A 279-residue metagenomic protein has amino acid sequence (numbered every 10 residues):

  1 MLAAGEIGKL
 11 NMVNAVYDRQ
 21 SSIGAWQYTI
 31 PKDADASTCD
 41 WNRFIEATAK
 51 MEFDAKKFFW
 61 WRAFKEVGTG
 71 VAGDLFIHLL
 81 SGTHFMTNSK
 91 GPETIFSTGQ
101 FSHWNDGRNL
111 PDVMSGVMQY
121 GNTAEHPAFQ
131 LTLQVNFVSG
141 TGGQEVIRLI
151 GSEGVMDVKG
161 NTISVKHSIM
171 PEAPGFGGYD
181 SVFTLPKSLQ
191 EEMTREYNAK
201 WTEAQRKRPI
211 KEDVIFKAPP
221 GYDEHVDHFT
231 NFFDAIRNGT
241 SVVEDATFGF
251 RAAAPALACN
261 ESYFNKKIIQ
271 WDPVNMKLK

Functional and structural regions predicted by a protein language model:
M1-A3: Formylglycine-dependent sulfatase
G5-R19, I23-A246, A254-Y263, I269-K279: Contiguous beta-strand/loop segments that form the cofactor/metal-binding neighborhood of enzyme cores
